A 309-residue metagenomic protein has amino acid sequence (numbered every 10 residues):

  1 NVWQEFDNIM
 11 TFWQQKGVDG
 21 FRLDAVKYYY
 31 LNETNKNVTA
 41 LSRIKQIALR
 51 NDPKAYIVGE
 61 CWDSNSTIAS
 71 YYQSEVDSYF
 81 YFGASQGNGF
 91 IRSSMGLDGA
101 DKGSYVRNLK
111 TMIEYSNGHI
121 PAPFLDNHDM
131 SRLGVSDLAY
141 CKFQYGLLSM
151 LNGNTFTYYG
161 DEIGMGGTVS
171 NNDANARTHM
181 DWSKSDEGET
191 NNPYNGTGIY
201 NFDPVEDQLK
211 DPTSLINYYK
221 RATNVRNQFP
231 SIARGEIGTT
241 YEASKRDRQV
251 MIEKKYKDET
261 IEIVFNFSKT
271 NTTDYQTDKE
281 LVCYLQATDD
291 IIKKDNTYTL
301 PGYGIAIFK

Functional and structural regions predicted by a protein language model:
N1-T11, Q15: Chitinase-like catalytic core of GlcNAc-active glycosidases
N8-I9, D19-P121, S136-Y140, G146-M150 (+2 more regions): Active-site-proximal helices and loops of the catalytic beta/alpha 8
Q14, N127-D129, V135: Catalytic grooves of carbohydrate-active enzymes
A122-D126: C-terminal accessory segments of proteins
H128, A222, Y303: A residue-level signal for conserved active-site and pocket-lining positions in enzyme catalytic cores
R132, S136-T272: Loop/helix patches that line or flank the sugar-binding groove of alpha-linked glycan CAZymes
N271-T288: Beta-strand-rich binding/interaction modules
K293-K309: C-terminal beta-strand-rich structural cap/linker in extracellular carbohydrate-active enzymes
